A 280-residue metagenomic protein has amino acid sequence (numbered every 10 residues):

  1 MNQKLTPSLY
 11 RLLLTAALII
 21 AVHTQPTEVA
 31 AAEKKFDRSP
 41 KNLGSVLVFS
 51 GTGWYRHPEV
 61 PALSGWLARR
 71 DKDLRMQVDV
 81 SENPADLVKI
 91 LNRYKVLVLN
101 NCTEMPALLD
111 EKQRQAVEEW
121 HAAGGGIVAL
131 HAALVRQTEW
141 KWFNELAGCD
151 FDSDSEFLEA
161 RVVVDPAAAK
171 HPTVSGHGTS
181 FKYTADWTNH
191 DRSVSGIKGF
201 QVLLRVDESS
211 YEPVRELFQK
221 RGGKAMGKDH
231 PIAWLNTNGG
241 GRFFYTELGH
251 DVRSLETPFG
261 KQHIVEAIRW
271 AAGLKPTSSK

Functional and structural regions predicted by a protein language model:
M1-S8: N-terminal secretory signal peptides that target proteins for export/translocation
R11-Q25: Bacterial N-terminal signal peptides
T24-A32: Boundary at the C-terminal end of the N-terminal hydrophobic targeting segment
A31-Y94, P276: Aromatic-Pro/Gly-enriched surface loop or interdomain linker that acts as a lid/target-recognition segment
A32-G44, R69, D73, N92 (+3 more regions): Extracellular ligand-binding/catalytic regions of CAZymes and related secreted enzymes and adhesion modules
S45-F49, L91-Q137, G240: Short alpha-beta junction capping motif
T52-Y55, P84-L87, C102-A107, I127 (+3 more regions): Solvent-exposed loop/turn segments at secondary-structure junctions within structured extracellular/periplasmic domains
C149, D154-G239: Catalytic beta-strand/loop cores that center a nucleophilic Ser/Cys/Thr and support acyl-enzyme chemistry
